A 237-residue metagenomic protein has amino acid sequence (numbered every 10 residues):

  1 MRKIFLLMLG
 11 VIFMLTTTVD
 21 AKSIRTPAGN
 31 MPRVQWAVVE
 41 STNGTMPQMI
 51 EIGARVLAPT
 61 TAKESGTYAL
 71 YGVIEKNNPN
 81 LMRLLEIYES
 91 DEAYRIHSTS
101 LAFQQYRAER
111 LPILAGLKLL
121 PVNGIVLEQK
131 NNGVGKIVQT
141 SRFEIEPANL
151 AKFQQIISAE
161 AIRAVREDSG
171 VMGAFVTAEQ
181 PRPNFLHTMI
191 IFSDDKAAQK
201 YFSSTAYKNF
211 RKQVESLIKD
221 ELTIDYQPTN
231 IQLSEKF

Functional and structural regions predicted by a protein language model:
M1-I4: Positively charged n-region of N-terminal signal peptides that target proteins for export
L7-T16: Bacterial N-terminal signal peptides
A21-M31, Y71-N80, Q105-E146, M172-F185 (+1 more regions): Glycine-rich beta-strand-turn "strand-cap" elements at beta-sheet edges
K22-I96: Ordered, small/hydrophobic-rich secondary-structure cores
E40-G44, Y88-E89, F143-A148, F192-A197: Structural beta->alpha junctions
T45-T67, A102-Q105, N149-M172, A206-R211: Short amphipathic alpha-helical segments
P47, E89-L101, A151, D194-S204: Short amphipathic alpha-helices within nucleic acid-binding modules
A54, I96, Q154-I162, K200 (+4 more regions): A beta-strand edge to alpha-helix "cap/lid" segment located at domain peripheries
